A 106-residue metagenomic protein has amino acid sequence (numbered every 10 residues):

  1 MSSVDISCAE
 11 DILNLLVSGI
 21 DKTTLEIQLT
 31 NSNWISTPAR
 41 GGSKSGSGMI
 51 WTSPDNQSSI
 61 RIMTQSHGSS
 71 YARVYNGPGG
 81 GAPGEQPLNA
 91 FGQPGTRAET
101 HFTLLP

Functional and structural regions predicted by a protein language model:
M1-P106: Catalytic toxin/effector domains delivered as secreted proteins or via bacterial secretion systems
